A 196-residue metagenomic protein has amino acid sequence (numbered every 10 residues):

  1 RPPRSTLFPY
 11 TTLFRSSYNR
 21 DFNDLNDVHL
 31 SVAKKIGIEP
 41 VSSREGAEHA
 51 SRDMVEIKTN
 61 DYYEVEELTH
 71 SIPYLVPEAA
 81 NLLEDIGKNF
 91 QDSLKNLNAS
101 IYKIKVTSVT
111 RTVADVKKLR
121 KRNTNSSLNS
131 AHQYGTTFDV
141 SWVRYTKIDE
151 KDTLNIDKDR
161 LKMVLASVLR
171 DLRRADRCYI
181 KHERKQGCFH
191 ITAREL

Functional and structural regions predicted by a protein language model:
R1-L13: Short, small-residue-biased leader/transition segments that mark boundaries at the very start of proteins
T11-L83, G87-K95, T192-E195: Extracytoplasmic cell-surface/polysaccharide-interacting catalytic and binding patches
E67, S71-L82, R111, N129-H132 (+1 more regions): Extracytoplasmic/periplasmic, Sec-exported soluble proteins
L75-L82, I86, S100, D115 (+1 more regions): Stable alpha-helical elements in mature extracytoplasmic
L82-L97, R122-N125, V143, S167-A175: Structured segments of extracytoplasmic/periplasmic soluble domains in secreted or envelope-associated proteins
A99-V116: Acidic helix-start/capping segments at beta-turn-to-alpha-helix junctions
V113-L128: Charged, often glycine-rich, active-site loop that binds/positions anionic groups
S127-L196: Catalytic cores and adjacent binding grooves of peptidoglycan-active enzymes
